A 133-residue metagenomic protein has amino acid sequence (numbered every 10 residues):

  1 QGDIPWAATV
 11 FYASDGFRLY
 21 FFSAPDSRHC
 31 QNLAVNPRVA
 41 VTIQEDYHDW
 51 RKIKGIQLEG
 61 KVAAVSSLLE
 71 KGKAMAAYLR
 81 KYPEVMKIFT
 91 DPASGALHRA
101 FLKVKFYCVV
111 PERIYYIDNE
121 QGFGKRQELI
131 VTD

Functional and structural regions predicted by a protein language model:
Q1-P25, L33, V39-E45, I53-Q57: Short beta-strand segments
A24-S27, A40-E45, E84-G95: Short acidic (Asp/Glu) patches
S27-H29, H48, G122-G124: Short, surface-exposed beta-strand-loop junctions and turns on beta-sheet-rich folds
A34-V35, L79: Alpha-helix boundary recognition
E45-D46, P111: Short secondary-structure boundary segments
K54-D133: Charged, gly/pro-rich active-site loop segments
